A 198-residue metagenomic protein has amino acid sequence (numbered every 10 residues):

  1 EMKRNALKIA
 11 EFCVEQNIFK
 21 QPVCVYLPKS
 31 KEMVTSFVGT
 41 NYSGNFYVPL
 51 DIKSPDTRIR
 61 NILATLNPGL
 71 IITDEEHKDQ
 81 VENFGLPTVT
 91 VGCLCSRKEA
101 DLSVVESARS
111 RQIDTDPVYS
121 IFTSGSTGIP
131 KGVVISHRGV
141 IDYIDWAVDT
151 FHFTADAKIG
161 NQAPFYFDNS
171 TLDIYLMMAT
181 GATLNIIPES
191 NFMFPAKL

Functional and structural regions predicted by a protein language model:
E1-I141, F151-H152, G181: Carrier-protein-dependent adenylate-forming modules in NRPS/ANL systems
L27-P28, I121-S124, A157, A163 (+1 more regions): Active-site beta-alpha turn of Rossmann-fold NAD(P)-dependent dehydrogenases/reductases
L27-S30, D51, A163-F167, S190: Conserved AMP-binding
K131-G160, D168-L198: Conserved AMP-binding/adenylation subdomain of ANL enzymes
